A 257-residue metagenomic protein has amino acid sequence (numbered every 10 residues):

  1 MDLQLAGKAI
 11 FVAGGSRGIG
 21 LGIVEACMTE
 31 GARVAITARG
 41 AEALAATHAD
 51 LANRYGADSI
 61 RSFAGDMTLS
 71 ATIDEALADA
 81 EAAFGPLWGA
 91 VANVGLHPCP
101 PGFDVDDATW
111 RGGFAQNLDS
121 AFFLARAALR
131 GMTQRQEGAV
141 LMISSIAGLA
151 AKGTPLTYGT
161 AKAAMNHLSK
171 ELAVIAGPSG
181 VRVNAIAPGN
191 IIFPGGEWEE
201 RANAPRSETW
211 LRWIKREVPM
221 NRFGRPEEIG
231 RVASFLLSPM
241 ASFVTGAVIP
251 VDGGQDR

Functional and structural regions predicted by a protein language model:
A9, G14-G18: Conserved glycine-rich cofactor-binding loop
P101-G102, D106-F114, N203, W210 (+1 more regions): Substrate-binding pocket helix/loop in short-chain dehydrogenase/reductase
F122, R222-V251, D256: C-terminal substrate-recognition "lid" of short-chain dehydrogenase/reductases
A125, A161, S169: Active-site helix of classical SDR
R130, V174-I175, S242: Alpha-helical segment proximal to the catalytic Tyr-Lys
S145: Residue(s) in the substrate-gating loop at a strand-loop-helix junction that position the organic substrate next
G177, R182, V244-G246: Short, small/polar-rich loop/turn modules that mediate ligand/substrate recognition or access, typified
